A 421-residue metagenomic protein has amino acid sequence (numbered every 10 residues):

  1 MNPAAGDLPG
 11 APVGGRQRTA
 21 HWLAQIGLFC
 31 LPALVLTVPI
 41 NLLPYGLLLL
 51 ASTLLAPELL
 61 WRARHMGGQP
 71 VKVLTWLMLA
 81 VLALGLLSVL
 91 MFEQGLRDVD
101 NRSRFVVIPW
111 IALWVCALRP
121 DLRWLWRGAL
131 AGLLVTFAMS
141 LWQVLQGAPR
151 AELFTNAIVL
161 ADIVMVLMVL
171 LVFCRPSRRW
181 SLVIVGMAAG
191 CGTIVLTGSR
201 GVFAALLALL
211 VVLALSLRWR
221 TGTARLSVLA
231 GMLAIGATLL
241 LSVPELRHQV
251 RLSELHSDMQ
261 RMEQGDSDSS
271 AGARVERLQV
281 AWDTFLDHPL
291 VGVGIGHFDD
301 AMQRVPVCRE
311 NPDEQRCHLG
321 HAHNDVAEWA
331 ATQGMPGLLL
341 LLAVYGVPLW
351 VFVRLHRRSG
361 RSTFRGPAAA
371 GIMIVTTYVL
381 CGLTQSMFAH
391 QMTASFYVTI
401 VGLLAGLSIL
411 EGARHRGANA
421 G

Functional and structural regions predicted by a protein language model:
M1-L87, V107-R123, R127, R175-S181 (+2 more regions): Transmembrane signal-anchor hairpin modules in multi-pass inner-membrane enzymes, especially those that act on
P32, V107-A148, E152-W219, L241-V243 (+3 more regions): Alpha-helical transmembrane segments of multi-pass inner-membrane proteins
P39-Y45, D98-R102, A151-V164, G201 (+2 more regions): Membrane-interface micro-motifs in multi-pass membrane enzymes
P44-L49, R200-V212, G337-L342: Transmembrane-embedded, aromatic-rich helix segments that form part of the hydrophobic channel/pocket engaging
L196, L217-Q264, Q279-D287, I295: A membrane-periplasm/extracellular boundary helix in multi-pass inner-membrane enzymes that assemble envelope glycans
G265-E276, D287, V291-Q333: Long extracytoplasmic/lumenal interhelical loops at the membrane interface of multi-pass membrane proteins
N311, Q333-T376: Hydrophobic transmembrane alpha-helices and their immediate junctions
V344, G371-G421: Transmembrane alpha-helices of multi-pass inner-membrane enzymes
